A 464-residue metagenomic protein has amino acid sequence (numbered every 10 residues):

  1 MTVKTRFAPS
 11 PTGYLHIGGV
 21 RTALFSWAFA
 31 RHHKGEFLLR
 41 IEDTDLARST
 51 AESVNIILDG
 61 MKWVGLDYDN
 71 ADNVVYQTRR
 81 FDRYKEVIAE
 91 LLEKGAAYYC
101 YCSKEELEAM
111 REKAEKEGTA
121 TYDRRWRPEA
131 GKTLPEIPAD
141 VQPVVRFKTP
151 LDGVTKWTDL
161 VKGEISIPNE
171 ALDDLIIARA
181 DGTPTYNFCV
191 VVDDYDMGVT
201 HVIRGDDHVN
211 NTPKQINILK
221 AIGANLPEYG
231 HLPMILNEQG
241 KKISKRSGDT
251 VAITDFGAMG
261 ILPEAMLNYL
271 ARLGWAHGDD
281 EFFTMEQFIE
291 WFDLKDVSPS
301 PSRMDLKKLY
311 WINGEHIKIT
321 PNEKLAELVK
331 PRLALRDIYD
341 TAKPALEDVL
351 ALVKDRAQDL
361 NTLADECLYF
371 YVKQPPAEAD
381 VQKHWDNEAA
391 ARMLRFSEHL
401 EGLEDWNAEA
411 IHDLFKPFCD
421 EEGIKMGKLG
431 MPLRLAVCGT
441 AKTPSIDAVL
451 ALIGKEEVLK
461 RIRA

Functional and structural regions predicted by a protein language model:
M1-T119, N211-A224, A265: N-terminal Rossmann-like or analogous alpha/beta NTP/dinucleotide-binding catalytic cores that position adenine
T5-P11, L39-D43, M197-V202, V251 (+2 more regions): Glycine- and acidic
T12, G19-V20, L46, R80 (+16 more regions): Short capping/connector residues at structural and topological boundaries
W27-A28, M61, N187-C189, L433: Hydrophobic alpha-helical segments in the ANL/AMP-binding
S49-A51, N55, G65, V192 (+2 more regions): Conserved nucleotide- and phosphate/pyrophosphate-binding catalytic cores in adenylate/nucleotidyl-handling enzymes
D69-V75, V199-T200, T250-A252: Short acidic, glycine/Ser/Thr-rich loop/turn "cap" segments at secondary-structure junctions
Y98-H231, L236-S244, A252, H277: Active-site cores that bind ATP or allylic diphosphates and position pyrophosphate for catalysis
